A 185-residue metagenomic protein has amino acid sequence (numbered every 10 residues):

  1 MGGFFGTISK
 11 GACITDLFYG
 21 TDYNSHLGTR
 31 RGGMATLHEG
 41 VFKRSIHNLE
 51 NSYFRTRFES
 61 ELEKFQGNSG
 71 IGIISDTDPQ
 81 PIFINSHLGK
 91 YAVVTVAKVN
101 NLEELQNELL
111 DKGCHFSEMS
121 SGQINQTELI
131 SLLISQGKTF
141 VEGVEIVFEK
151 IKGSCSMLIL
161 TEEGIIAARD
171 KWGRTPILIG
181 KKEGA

Functional and structural regions predicted by a protein language model:
M1-A185: Conserved short alpha-helical segments that host acidic/polar catalytic motifs at enzyme active sites
